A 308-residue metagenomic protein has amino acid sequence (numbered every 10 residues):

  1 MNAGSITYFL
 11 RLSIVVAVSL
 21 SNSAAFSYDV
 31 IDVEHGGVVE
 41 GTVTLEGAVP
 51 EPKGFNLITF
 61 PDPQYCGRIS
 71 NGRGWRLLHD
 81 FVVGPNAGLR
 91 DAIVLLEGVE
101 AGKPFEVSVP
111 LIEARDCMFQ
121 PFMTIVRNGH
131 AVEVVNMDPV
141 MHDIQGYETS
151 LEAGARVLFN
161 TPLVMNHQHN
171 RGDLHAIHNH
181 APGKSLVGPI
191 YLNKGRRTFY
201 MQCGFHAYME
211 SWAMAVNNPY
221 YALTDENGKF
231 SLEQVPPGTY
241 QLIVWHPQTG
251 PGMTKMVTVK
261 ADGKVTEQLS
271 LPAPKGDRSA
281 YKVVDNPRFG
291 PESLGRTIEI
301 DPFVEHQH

Functional and structural regions predicted by a protein language model:
M1-Y8: N-terminal secretory signal peptides that target proteins for export/translocation
L10-S21: Bacterial N-terminal signal peptides
F26-H308: Extracytoplasmic copper-binding redox domains, predominantly the cupredoxin/blue-copper superfamily
